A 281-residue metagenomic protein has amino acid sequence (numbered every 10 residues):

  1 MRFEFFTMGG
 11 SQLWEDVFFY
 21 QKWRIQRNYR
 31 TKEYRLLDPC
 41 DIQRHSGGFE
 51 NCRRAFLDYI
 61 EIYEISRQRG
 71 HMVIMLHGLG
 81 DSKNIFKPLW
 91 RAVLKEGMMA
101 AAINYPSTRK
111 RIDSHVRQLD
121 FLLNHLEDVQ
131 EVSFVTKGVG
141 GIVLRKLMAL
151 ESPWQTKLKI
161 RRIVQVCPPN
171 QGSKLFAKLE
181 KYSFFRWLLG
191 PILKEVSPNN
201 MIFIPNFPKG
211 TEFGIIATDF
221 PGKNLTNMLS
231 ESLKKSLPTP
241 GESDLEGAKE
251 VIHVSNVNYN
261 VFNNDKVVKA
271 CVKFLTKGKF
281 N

Functional and structural regions predicted by a protein language model:
M1-M75, S82, F86-K87, R91-A92 (+2 more regions): Flexible, membrane-associating and regulatory peripheral segments of lipid-active enzymes
I65, Q155, I204-F207, P240-D244: Short secondary-structure boundary/capping segments
I74-H77, L94, M99-G210: Serine-dependent carboxylesterase/thioesterase catalytic core of lipase-like alpha/beta-hydrolase/SGNH enzymes
G80-D81, S107-T108, G141, N170-Q171 (+2 more regions): Short, solvent-exposed loop/turn segments at secondary-structure junctions
N84-I85, R111, R145, K174 (+2 more regions): Active-site-proximal flexible loops/turns
I85-F86, S114-H115, N263, V267: Residues at alpha-helix caps and immediate loop-helix transition turns in enzyme cores, especially N- and C-cap
F86-P88, K146-M148, A177-K178, N227-L229: Short amphipathic alpha-helical segments
P208-N281: C-terminal catalytic-base region of ester-bond hydrolases, centering on the histidine of the charge-relay
